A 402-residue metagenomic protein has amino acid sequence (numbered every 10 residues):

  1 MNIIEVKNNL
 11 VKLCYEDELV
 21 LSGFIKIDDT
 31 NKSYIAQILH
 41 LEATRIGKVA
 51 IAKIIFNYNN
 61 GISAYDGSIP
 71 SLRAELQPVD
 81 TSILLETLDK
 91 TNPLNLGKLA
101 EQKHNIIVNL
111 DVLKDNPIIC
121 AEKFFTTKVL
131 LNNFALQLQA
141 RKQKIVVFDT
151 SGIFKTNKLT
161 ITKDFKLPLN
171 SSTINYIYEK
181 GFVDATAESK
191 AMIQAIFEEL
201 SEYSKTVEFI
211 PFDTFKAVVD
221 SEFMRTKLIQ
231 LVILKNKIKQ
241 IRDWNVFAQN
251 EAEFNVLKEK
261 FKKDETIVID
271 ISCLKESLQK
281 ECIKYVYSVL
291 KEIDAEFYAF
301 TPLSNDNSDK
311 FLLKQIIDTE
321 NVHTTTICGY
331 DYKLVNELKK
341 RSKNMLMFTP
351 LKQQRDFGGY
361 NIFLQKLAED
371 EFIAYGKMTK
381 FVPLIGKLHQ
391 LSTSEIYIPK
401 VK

Functional and structural regions predicted by a protein language model:
M1-C120, F134, G359, H389-L391 (+1 more regions): Basic- and hydrophobic-enriched, low-structure N-terminal and domain-boundary segments that flank ATP-binding catalytic
M1-V6, E259-K260, L364-Q365: Short, exposed beta-strand/loop patches in secreted or surface proteins that constitute
I27-N31, K98-A100, F148-T150, C273 (+1 more regions): Short acidic, glycine-rich loop/turn motifs
T30-K32, T349-Q353: Short, acidic/turn-prone active-site loops that include or flank metal/cofactor- and phosphate-binding residues
T91-D164, L290-A295, S304-I317, H323-T326 (+3 more regions): Glycine-rich phosphate-binding loop of nucleotide-binding enzymes
A135, G152, T156-D318, F372 (+1 more regions): P-loop NTPase motor domains
N170-S171, Q353-G359: Short, charged, surface-exposed secondary-structure boundary motifs
E259, L367-K402: Conserved P-loop NTPase motor module
